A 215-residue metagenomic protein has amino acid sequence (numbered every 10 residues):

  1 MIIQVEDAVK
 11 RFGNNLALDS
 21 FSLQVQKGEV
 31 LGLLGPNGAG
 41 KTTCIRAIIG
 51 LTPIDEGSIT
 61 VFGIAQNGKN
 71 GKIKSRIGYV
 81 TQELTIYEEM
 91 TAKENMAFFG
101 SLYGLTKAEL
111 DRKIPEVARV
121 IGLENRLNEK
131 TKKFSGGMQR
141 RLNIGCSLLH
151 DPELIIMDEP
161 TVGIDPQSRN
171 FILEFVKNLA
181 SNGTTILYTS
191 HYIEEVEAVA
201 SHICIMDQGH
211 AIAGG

Functional and structural regions predicted by a protein language model:
G57-G68, K72-I73: Conserved ABC transporter NBD signature motif
A97, S101, A108-R126: Conserved ABC ATPase "signature" region
K130-F134: Conserved ABC ATPase signature
I155-E159: Catalytic Walker B motif of ABC-type/P-loop ATPase nucleotide-binding domains
V196-A198: A short, surface-exposed alpha-helical micro-motif characterized by mixed small hydrophobic and charged/polar residues
